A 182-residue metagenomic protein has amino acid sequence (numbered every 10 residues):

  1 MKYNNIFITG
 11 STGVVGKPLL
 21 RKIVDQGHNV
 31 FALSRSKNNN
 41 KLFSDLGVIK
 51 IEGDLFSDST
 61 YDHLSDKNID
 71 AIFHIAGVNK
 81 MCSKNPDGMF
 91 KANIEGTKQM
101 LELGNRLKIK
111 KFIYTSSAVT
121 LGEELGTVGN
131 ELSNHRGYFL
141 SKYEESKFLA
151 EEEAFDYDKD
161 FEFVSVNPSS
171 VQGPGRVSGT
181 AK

Functional and structural regions predicted by a protein language model:
N5-Q26: N-terminal Rossmann NAD(P)H-binding glycine-rich loop of SDR-like oxidoreductase domains
V14-P18, I94, F148: Residues forming the Rossmann-fold NAD(P)(H) cofactor-binding site
L33-K37, L55: N-terminal Rossmann-fold cofactor-binding loop
L42, V48-E95, L103: NAD(P)H-binding glycine-rich loop region in Rossmannoid oxidoreductase-like domains and their noncatalytic homologs
F90-T97, I113, S146-K147: Short alpha-helix in the Rossmann-fold core of NAD(P)-dependent oxidoreductases
K98-K142, V164: Conserved Rossmann-fold NAD(P)-dependent oxidoreductase catalytic core, especially the SDR/UDP-sugar
E152-P174: Conserved beta-loop-beta element that borders a ligand/cofactor-binding pocket
G173-K182: Glycine/proline-rich active-site loop of Rossmann-fold NAD(P)-dependent oxidoreductases
